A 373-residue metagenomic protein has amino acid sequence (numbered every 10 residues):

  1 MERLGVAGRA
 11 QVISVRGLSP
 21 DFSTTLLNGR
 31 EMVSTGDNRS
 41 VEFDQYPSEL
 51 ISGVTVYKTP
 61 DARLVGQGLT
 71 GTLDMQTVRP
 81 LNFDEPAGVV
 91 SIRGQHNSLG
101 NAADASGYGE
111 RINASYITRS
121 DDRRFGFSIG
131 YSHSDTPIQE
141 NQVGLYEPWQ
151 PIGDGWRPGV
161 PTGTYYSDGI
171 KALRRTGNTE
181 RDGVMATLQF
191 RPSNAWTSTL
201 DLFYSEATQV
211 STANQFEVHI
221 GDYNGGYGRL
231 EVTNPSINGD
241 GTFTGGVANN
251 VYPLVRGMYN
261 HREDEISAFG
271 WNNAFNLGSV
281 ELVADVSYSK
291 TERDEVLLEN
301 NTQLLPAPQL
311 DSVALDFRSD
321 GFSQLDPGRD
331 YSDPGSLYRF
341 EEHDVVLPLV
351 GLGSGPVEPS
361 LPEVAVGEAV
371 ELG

Functional and structural regions predicted by a protein language model:
M1-E31, K58: Extracytoplasmic beta-strand/coil segments of soluble accessory domains associated with Gram-negative outer-membrane
E2, R30-T59, G107, A114: Short acidic/polar hinge/loop motifs at secondary-structure boundaries that mediate gating or recognition
A10, P20, M32, V78-P80 (+10 more regions): Structural signature of outer-membrane beta-barrel domains
T24-L26, G53, A87-S91, G126-S128 (+5 more regions): Residue-level detector of the transmembrane beta-barrel scaffold of outer-membrane proteins
M32, Y46-S91, E140: A beta-strand signature from Gram-negative outer-membrane beta-barrel systems, especially the internal plug domain
R39-V41, Q95-R111, P161-R191, N249-G270 (+2 more regions): Outer-membrane beta-barrel proteins
D104-Y223, H261-W271, F275-G278: Transmembrane beta-barrel wall of Gram-negative outer-membrane proteins
V210-E263, S287-G373: Surface-exposed, low-complexity loop segments enriched in small/polar and acidic residues
